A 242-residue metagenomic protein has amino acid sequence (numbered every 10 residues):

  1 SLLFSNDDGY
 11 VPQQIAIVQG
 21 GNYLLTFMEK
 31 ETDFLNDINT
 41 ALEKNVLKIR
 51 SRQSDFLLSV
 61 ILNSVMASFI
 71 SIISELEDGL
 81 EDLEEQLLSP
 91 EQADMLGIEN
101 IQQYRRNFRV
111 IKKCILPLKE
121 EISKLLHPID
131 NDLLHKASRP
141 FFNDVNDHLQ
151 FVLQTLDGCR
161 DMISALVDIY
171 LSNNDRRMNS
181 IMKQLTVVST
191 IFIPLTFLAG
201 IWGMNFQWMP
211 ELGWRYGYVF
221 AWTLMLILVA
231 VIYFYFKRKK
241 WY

Functional and structural regions predicted by a protein language model:
S1-K136, D144-G158, W241-Y242: Peripheral, non-transmembrane regulatory/ligand-interaction domains of membrane transport proteins
D94, I101, H135, F142 (+3 more regions): Short hydrophobic alpha-helix at the HAMP-DHp boundary and the N-terminal turn of the DHp
D130-R139, E211, Y216: Membrane interface segments of multi-pass transport proteins and intramembrane proteases
D147-Y242: Hydrophobic alpha-helical transmembrane segments and their immediately adjacent juxtamembrane loops
